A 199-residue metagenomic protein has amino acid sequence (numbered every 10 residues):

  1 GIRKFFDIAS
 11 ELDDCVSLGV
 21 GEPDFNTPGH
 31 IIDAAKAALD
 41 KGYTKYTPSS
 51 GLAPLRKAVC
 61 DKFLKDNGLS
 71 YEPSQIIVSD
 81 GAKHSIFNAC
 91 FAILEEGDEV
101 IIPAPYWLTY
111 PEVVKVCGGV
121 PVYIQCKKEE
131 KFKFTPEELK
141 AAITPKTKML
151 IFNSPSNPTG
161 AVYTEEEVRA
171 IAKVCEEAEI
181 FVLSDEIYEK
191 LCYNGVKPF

Functional and structural regions predicted by a protein language model:
G1-G81, N88: N-terminal small-domain helix-loop-helix segment of the aminotransferase-like
F5, Y110, I171: Aromatic/hydrophobic pocket-lining residues that form π-stacking "cages" and hydrophobic walls in ligand
L12, C117, E177-A178: Helix C-cap/helix->beta junction micro-motif
Y71-I76, E96-E99, K146: Short acidic capping loops at alpha-helix termini that bridge into adjacent secondary structure
A92-V114: Conserved PLP-anchoring active-site segment centered on the Schiff-base-forming lysine
V116-V122: A short helix-loop-beta submotif of the ANL/AMP-binding
V122, C126-K197: Active-site phosphate-binding strand-loop segment of PLP-dependent enzymes
